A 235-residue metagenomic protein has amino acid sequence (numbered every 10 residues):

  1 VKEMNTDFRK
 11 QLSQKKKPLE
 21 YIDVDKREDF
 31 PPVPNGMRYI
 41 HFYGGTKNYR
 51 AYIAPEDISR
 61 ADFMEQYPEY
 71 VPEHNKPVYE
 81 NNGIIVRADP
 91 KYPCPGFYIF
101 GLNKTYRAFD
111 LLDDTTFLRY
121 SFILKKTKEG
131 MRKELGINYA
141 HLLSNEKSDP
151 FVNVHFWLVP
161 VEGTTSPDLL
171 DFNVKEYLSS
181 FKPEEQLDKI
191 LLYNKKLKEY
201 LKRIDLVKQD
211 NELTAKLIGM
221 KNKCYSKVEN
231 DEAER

Functional and structural regions predicted by a protein language model:
K2-Y106, Y200-R235: Active-site microenvironments that recognize anionic phosphate/pyrophosphate groups
N81-N82, M131-Y139: Short secondary-structure junctions
I85-R87, Y139-L143: A short linear hydrophobic-aromatic micro-motif
F97, L143, K147-V174, R235: Histidine-centered divalent-metal-coordination microenvironment in nucleic-acid enzymes
Y98-I123, K175-Q186: Short histidine-centered catalytic/ligand-binding loop motif
L112-E134, E185-K198: Long, well-ordered alpha-helical scaffolding segments within enzyme catalytic domains, especially pronounced
Y139-H141, E184-Q209: A short, terminal or domain-edge coil/loop segment
T165-E185, I190, N194: Helical (often loop-to-helix) elements that flank the catalytic cores of nucleotide-handling enzymes
